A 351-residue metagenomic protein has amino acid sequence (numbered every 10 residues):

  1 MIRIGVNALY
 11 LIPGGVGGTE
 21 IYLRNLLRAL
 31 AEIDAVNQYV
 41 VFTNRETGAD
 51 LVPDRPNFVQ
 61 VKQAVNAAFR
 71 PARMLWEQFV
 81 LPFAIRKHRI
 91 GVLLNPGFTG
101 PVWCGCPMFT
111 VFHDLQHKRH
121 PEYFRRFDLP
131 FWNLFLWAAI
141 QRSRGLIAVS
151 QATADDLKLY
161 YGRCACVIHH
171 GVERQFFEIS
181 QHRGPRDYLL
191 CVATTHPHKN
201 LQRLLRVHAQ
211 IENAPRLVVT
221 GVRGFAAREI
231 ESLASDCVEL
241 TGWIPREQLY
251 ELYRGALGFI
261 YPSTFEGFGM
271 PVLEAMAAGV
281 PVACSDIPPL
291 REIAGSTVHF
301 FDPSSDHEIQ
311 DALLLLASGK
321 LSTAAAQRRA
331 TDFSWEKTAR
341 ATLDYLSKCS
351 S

Functional and structural regions predicted by a protein language model:
M1-S351: Carbohydrate transferase catalytic cores enriched for Leloir-type hexosyltransferases
